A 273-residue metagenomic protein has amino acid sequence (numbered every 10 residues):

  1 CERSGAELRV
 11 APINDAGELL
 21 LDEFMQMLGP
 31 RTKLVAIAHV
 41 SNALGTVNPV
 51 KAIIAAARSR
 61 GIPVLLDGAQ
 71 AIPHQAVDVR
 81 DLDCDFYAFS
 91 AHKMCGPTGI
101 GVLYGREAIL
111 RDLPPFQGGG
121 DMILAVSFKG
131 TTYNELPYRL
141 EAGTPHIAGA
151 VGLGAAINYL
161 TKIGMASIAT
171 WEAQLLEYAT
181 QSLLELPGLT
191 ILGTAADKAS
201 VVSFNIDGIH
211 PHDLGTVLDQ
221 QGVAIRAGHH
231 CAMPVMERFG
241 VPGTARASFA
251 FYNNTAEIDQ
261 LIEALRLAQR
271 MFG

Functional and structural regions predicted by a protein language model:
C1-G273: Pyridoxal 5′-phosphate
